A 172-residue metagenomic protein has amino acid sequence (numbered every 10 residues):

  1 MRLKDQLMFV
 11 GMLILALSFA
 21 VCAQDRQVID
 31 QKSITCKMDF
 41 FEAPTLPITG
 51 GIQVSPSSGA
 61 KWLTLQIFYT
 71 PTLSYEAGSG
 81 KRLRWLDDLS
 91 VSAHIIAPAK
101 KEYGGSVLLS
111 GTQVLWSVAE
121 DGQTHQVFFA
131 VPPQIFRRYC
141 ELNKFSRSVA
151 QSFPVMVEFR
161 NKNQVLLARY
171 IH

Functional and structural regions predicted by a protein language model:
M1-Q6: N-terminal secretory signal peptides that target proteins for export/translocation
F9-S18: Bacterial N-terminal signal peptides
Q24-D25, D121-Q123, V149: Exposed regions on extracellular, virion, or secretory-pathway luminal proteins
Q24-G59: Short, compositionally biased P/S/T/A/G/V-rich stretches that sit at domain boundaries
I52-S90, V131: Contiguous beta-strand segments within globular domains
G80-A119, F153-N161: Extended low-complexity, serine/threonine- and proline-enriched intrinsically disordered segments
D88-H94, F136-H172: Internal, hydrophobic beta-strand segments that form the core of beta-sheet-rich folds
Q113-C140: A beta-strand/beta-hairpin structural motif
